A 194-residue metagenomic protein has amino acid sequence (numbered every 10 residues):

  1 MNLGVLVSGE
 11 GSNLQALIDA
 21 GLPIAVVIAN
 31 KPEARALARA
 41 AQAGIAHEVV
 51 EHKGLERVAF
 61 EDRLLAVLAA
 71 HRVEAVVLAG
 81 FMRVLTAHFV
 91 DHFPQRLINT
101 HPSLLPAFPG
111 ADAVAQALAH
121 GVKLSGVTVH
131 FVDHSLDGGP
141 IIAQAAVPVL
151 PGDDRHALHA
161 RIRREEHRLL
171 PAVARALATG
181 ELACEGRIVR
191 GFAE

Functional and structural regions predicted by a protein language model:
M1-E194: One-carbon transfer enzymes
